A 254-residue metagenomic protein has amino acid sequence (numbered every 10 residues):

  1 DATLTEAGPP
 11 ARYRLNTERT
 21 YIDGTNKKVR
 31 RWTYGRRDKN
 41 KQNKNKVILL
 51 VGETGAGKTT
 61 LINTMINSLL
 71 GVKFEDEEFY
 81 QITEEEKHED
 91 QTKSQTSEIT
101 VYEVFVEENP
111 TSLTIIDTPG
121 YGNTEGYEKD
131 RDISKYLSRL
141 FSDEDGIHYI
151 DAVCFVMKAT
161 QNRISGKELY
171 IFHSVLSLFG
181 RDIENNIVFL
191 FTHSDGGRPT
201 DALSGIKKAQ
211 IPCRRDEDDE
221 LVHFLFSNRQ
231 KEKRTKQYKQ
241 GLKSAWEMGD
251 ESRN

Functional and structural regions predicted by a protein language model:
D1-N254: Conserved GTPase G-domain substructure that encodes guanine base recognition and part of the catalytic core, centered
